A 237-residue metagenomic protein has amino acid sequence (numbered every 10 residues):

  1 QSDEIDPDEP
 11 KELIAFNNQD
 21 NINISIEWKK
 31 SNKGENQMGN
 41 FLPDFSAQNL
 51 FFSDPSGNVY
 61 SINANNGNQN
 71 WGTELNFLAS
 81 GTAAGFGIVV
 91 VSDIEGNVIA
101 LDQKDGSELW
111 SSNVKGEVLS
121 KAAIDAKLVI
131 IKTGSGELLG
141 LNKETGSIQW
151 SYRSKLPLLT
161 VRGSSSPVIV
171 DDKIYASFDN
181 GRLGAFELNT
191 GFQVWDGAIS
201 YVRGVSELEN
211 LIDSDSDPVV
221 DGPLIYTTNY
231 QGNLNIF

Functional and structural regions predicted by a protein language model:
E4-K11, N18-F45, Q69-F86, E108-A126 (+3 more regions): Extracytoplasmic beta-rich repeat domains
I5-P10, D125-L141, V170-N189, T228: Generic detector of contiguous secondary-structure segments
D54-G67: Beta-propeller domains
D54-P55, F86, D93-I94, T133-G134 (+3 more regions): Structural signature of WD-repeat beta-propellers
N63-N66, D102-D105, N142-G146, E187-G191: Short loop/turn segments that connect beta-strands within beta-propeller blades
V90-I94, I99-A100, S107-L109: Non-cytosolic head/periplasmic domains of membrane-anchored proteins
